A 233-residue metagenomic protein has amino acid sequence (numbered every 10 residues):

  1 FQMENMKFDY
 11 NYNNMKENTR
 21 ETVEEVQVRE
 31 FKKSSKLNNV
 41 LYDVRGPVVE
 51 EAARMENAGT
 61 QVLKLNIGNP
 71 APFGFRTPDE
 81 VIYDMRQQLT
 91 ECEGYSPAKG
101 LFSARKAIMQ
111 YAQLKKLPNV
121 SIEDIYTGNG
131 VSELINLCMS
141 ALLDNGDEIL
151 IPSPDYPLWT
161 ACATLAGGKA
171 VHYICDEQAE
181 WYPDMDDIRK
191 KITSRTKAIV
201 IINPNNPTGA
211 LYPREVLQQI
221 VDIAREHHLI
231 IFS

Functional and structural regions predicted by a protein language model:
N5-E17: Short, positively charged and aromatic/hydrophobic N-terminal segments
K16-K33, N38-G130, L137: N-terminal small-domain helix-loop-helix segment of the aminotransferase-like
A58, A166, E226-H227: Helix C-cap/helix->beta junction micro-motif
N119-I125, N145-E148, R195: Short acidic capping loops at alpha-helix termini that bridge into adjacent secondary structure
A141-A163: Conserved PLP-anchoring active-site segment centered on the Schiff-base-forming lysine
T164-V171: A short helix-loop-beta submotif of the ANL/AMP-binding
V171, E177-S233: Active-site phosphate-binding strand-loop segment of PLP-dependent enzymes
